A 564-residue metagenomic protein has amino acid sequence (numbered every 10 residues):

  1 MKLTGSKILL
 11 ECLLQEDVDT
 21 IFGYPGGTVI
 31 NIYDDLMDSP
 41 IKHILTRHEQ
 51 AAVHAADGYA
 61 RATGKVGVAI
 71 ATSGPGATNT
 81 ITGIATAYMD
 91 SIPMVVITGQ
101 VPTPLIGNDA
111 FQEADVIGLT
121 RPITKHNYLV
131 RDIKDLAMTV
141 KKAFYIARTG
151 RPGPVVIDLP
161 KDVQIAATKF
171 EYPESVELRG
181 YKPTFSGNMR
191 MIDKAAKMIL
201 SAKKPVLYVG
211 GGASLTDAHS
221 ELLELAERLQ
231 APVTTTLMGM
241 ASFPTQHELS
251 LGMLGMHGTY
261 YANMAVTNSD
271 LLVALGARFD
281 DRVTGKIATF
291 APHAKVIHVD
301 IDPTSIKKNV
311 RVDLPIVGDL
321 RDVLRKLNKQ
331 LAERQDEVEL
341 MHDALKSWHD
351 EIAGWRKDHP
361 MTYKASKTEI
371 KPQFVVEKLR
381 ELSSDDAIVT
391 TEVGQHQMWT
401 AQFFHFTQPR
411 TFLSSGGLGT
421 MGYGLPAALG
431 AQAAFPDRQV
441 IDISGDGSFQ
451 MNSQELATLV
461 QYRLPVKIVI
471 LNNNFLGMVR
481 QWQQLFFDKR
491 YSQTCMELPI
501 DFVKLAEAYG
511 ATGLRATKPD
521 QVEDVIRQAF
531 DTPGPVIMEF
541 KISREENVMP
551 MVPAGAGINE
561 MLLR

Functional and structural regions predicted by a protein language model:
M1-L340, K378, L382-D385, T458 (+4 more regions): N-terminal alpha/beta PP-like core and its mobile active-site loop of ThDP/TPP-dependent enzymes
L9-L10, I32-D34, D350-A431: Active-site diphosphate/adenylate-binding microenvironment
G26, T216, N263, G318-R321 (+5 more regions): Conserved structured core elements
G26-V29, G74, S91, P154 (+3 more regions): Glycine-rich phosphate/pyrophosphate-binding beta-alpha loops
I97, F111-Q112, K307-N309, P315-V317 (+3 more regions): Thiamine diphosphate
K134, H293-V393, P519-D520, G534-R564: Phosphate/pyrophosphate-binding active-site segments
K161-Q164, H396, R544-E545: Short, internal active-site loops enriched in acidic
G210-S214, K364-A365, G445-G447: Conserved short loop/turn motifs at secondary-structure junctions
